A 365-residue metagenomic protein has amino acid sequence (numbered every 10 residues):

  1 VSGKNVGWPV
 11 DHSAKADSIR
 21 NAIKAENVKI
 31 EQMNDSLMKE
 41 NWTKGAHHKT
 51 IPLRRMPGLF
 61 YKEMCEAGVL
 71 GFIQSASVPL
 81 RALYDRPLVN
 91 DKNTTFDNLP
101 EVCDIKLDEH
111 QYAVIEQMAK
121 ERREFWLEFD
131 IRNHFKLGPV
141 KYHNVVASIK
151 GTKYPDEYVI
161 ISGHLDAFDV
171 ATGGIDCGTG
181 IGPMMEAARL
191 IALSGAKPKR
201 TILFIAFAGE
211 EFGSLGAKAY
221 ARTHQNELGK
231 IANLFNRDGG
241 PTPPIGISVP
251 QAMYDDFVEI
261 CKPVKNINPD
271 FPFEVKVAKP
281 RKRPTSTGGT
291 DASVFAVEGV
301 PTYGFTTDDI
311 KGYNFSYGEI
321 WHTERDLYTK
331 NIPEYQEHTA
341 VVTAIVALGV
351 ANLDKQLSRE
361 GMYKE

Functional and structural regions predicted by a protein language model:
V1-S2, K39, C65, L70-S75 (+11 more regions): Structural recognition of the beta-strand scaffold that forms the well-ordered cores of secreted hydrolase catalytic
V1-T95, E101-C103, D176: Extracellular/luminal Protease-associated
I51-L59, K106, G174-G182, A196 (+5 more regions): Soluble non-cytosolic domains of exported or imported proteins
R54-K62, A67, R132, N144-V146 (+2 more regions): Short alpha-helical segments and helix-capping/turn motifs at coil-helix boundaries
C65-L70, S77, E116-K120, R189-A196 (+6 more regions): Sec-exported extracytoplasmic/periplasmic mature domains
N90-G174, E186-S194, K199: Soluble metallo-hydrolase cores and metallopeptidase-like ectodomains found primarily in the secretory/periplasmic
F96-L99, C103-L107, R189, L193 (+1 more regions): His/Asp/Glu-rich mid-to-C-terminal helical/loop segments that flank catalytic regions of hydrolases
V102-D104, Y112, Y154, D169 (+1 more regions): Metal-dependent peptidase/peptidase-like ectodomains
